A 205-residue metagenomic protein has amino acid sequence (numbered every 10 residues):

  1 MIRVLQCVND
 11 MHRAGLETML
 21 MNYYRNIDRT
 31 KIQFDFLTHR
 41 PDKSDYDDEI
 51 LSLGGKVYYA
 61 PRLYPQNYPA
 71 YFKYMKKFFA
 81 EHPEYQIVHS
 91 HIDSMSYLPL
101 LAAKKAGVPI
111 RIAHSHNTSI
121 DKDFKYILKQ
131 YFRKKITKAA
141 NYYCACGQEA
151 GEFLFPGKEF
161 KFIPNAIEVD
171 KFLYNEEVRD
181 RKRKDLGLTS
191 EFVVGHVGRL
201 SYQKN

Functional and structural regions predicted by a protein language model:
I2, Q6-A70: N-terminal strand-loop element at the rim of the active site of nucleotide-sugar-dependent glycosyltransferases
I2-C7, L188-K204: Conserved donor-binding/catalytic core segment of Leloir-type glycosyltransferases
G15, K204-N205: Active-site helix-initiating loop/hinge in glycosyltransferases
E49-K56, R62-I87, Y97-L101, K105 (+2 more regions): An amphipathic, basic-hydrophobic alpha-helix
M75, L173-G187: A short helix/loop element that forms part of the nucleotide-sugar donor recognition site in Leloir-type
S90-S96, S115: Short His-centered aromatic/hydrophobic patch
K105, I112-C146, L154-F155: A conserved, positively charged/aromatic
E149, A166: Carbohydrate-associated surface elements
